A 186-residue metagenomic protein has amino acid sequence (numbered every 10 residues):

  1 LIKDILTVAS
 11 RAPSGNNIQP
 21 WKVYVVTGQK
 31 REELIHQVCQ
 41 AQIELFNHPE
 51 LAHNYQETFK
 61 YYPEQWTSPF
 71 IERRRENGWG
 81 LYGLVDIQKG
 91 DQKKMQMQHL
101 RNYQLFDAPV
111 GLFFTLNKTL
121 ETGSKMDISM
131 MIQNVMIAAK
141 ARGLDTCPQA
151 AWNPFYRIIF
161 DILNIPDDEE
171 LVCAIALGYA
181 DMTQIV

Functional and structural regions predicted by a protein language model:
L1-V186: Acidic, surface-exposed loops and disordered segments
